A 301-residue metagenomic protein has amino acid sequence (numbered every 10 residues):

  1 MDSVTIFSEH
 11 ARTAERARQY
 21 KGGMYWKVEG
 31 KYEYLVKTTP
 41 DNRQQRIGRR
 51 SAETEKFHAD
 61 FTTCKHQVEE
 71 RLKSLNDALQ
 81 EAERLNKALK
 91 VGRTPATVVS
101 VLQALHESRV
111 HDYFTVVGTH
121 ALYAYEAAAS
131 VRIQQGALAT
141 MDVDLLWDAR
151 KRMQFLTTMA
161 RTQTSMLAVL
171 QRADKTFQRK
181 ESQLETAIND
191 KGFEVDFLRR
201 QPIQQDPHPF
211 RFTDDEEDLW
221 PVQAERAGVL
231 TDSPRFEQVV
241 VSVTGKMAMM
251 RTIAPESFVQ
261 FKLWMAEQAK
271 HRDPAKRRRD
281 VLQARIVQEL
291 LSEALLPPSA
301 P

Functional and structural regions predicted by a protein language model:
M1-K31, T38-D41, R46-P301: Compositionally biased terminal segments of proteins
